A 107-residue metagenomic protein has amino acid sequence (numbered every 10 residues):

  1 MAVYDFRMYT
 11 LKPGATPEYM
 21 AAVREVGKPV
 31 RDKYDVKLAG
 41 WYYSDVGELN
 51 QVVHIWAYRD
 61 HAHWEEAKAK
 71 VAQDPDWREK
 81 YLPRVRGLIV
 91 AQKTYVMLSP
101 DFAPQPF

Functional and structural regions predicted by a protein language model:
M1-M20, V26, V30-K33, K37 (+1 more regions): Surface-exposed interaction/gating patches
Y4-F6, L49-V53: Short, solvent-exposed beta-strand edge segments and adjacent coil->beta transition regions
T10, I55-A57: Short hydrophobic/aromatic beta-strand micro-patches that form the beta-sheet surface supporting nucleotide- or nucleic
P17-A39, E48, A57-V96: An amphipathic, aromatic/His-enriched active-site/gating alpha helix that lines ligand/cofactor pockets
Y42-S44: Short, solvent-exposed loop/turn elements at beta->coil junctions and helix N-caps that rim active or binding pockets
H54, L88-I89, L98-P106: A general structural signal for short secondary-structure boundary/capping elements
